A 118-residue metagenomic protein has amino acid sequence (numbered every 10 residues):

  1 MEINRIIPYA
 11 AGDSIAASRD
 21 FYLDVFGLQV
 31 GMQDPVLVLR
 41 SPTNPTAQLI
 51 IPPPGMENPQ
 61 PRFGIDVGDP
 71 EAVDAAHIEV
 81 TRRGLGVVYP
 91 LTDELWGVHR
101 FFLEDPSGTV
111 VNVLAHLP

Functional and structural regions predicted by a protein language model:
M1-R19, P45-T46, F63-I65, H116-P118: N-terminal beta-strand motif that seeds the catalytic metal site of vicinal oxygen chelate
R5-D13, V38-R40, P54-E79, H99-E104: Vicinal oxygen chelate
P8-A10, G31, P90-D93: Short beta-strand-to-loop elements that line the ligand-binding cleft of bilobed periplasmic-binding protein-like
I15-F26, F101, V110: Conserved active-site alpha-helix within GNAT-family acetyltransferase domains
S18, Y22, V73, V80: Hydrophobic pocket/interface hotspot
D24-G31, L85-G86: Conserved acetyl-CoA-binding loop of GNAT-fold acetyltransferases
Q29-P61, V67, V110-A115: Conserved short beta-strand elements that form part of the metal-binding/catalytic scaffold of enzyme active sites
H77-P118: Vicinal oxygen chelate
